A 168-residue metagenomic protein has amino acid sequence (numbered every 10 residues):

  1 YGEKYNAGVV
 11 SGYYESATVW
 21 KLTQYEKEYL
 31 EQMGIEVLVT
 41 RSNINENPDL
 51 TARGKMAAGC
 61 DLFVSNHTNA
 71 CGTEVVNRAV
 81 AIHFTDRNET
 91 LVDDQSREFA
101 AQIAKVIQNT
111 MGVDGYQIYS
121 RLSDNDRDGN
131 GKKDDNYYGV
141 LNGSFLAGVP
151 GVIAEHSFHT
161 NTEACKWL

Functional and structural regions predicted by a protein language model:
Y1-G54, C60, R78, T85 (+2 more regions): Active-site histidine-acidic residue metal-binding/catalytic motifs, centered on HxH/HExxH-like signatures
E26-G34, C60-A70, T85, I103-G115 (+1 more regions): Sec/Tat-exported extracytoplasmic proteins
E36-L38, L62-H67, V80-I82, I153-E155: Soluble periplasmic/extracytoplasmic beta-strand elements of cell-envelope proteins
N45, C71, E89: Surface-exposed, flexible loop/turn segments at secondary-structure boundaries
S65-T73, Y119-L168: Active-site-adjacent mobile loop/cap segments within catalytic or ligand-binding domains
V75-D93: A short, gly/pro- and small-residue-rich
Q95-N136: Active-site-adjacent substrate-binding region of metalloamidase/peptidase-like peptide-processing proteins
